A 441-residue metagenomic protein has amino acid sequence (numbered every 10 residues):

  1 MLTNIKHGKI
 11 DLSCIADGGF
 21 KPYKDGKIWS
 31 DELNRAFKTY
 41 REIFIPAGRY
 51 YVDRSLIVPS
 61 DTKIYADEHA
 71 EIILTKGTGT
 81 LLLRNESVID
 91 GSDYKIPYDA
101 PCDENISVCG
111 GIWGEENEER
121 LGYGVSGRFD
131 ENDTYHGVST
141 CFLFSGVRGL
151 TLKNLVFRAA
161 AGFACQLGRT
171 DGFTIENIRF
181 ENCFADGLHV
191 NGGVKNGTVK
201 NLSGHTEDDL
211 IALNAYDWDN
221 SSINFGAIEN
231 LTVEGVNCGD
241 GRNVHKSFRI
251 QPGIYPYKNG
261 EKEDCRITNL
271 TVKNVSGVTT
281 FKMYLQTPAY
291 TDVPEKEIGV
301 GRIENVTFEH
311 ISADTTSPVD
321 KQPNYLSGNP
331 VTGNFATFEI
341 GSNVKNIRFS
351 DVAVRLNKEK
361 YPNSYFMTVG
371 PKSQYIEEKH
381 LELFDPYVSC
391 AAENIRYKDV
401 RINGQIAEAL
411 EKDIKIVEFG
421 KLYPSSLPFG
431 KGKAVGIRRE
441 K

Functional and structural regions predicted by a protein language model:
M1-K441: Extracellular/periplasmic carbohydrate-active domains that bind, remodel, or depolymerize complex polysaccharides
